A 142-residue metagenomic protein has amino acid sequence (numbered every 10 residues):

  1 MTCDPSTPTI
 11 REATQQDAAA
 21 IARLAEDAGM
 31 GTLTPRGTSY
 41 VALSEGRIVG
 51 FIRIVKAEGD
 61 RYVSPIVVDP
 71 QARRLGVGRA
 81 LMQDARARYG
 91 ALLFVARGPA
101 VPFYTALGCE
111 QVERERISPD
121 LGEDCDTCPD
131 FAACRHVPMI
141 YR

Functional and structural regions predicted by a protein language model:
M1-G31, S39, L43, E115 (+1 more regions): Short amphipathic alpha-helix that is part of the acyltransferase structural core
T38, G59, P99-A100: A generic "binding-loop/recognition-motif" signal
V41, R47-V55, D60-V67: Conserved beta-strand in the GNAT
V68, R74-A87: Conserved acetyl-CoA-binding loop-helix of GNAT-fold acetyltransferases
M82, A87-P99: Conserved GNAT acetyl-CoA-binding A-motif
G98-C125: Conserved active-site alpha-helix within GNAT-family acetyltransferase domains
D120-H136: Cysteine-cluster motifs in flexible loop/terminal segments that predominantly coordinate metals
